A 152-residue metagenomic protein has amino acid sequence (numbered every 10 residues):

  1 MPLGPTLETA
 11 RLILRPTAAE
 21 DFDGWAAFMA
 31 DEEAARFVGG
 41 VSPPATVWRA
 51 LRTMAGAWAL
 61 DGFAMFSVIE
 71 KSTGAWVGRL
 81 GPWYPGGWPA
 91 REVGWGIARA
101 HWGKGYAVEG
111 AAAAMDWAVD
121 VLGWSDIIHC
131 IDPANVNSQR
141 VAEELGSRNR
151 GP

Functional and structural regions predicted by a protein language model:
M1-G40, R52, A64-P152: Acyl-donor (CoA/ACP) binding surface of acyl/acetyltransferases
P43-G62: Active-site rim helix/loop that mediates acceptor-substrate recognition in acyltransferases
